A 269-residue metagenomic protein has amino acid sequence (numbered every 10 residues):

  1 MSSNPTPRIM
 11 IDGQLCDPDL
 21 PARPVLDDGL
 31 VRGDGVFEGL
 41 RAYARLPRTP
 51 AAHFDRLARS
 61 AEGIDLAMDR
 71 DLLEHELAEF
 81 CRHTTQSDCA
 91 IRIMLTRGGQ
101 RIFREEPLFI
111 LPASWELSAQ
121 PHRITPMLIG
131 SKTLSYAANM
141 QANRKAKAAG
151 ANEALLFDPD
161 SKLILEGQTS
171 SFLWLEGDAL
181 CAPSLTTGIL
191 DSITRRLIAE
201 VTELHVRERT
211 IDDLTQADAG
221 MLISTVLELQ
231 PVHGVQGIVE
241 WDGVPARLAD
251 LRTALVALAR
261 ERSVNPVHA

Functional and structural regions predicted by a protein language model:
M1-M68, H75-E79, T96, Q100-A269: Helix-start/capping segments and mature chain N-termini
R82-C89: Short secondary-structure junctions
I93: Phosphate/pyrophosphate-binding loop motifs in nucleotide- or prenyl diphosphate-using proteins
